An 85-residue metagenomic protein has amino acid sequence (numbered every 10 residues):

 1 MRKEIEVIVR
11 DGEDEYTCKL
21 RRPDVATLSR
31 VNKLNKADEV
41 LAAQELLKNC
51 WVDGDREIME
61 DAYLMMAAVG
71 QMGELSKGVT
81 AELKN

Functional and structural regions predicted by a protein language model:
M1-V7: Short acidic, Pro/Gly- and aromatic-enriched capping/linker segments at domain boundaries
R2, D14-N85: Short, surface-exposed, charged amphipathic helix/loop patches that serve as local interaction elements
I8-D14: Short acidic, glycine-rich loop/turn motifs
